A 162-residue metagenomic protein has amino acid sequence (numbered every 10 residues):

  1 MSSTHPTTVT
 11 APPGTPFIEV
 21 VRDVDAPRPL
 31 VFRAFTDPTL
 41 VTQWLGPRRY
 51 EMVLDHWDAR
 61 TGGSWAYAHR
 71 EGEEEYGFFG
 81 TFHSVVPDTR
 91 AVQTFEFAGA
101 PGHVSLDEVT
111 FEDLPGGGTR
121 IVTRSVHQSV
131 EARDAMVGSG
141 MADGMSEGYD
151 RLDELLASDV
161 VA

Functional and structural regions predicted by a protein language model:
M1-E51: Hydrophobic ligand-binding cavity/cleft-lining segments
T15-V21, M52, S64, G77 (+3 more regions): Intrinsic-disorder/low-complexity, polar/charged segments enriched in Ser/Thr/Lys/Arg/Asp/Glu/Gln
E19-V20, T39-E75, A162: Short beta-edge strand/loop motif at the mouth of beta-sheet-based domains
V21-R22, L54-W57, F78-S84, F95 (+1 more regions): Hydrophobic/aromatic beta-strand elements that line small-molecule binding cavities or substrate pockets in beta-rich
R28-P29, R60, H83-T89, F111-R120: A short, structured loop/turn motif at beta-sheet edges
V31, V41, W65, F82 (+4 more regions): Hydrophobic pocket/interface hotspot
V92-S146: Beta-strand/loop substructures that line and gate deep hydrophobic ligand-binding cavities in soluble
E154-A162: Generic C-terminal helix-cap and adjacent flexible tail
